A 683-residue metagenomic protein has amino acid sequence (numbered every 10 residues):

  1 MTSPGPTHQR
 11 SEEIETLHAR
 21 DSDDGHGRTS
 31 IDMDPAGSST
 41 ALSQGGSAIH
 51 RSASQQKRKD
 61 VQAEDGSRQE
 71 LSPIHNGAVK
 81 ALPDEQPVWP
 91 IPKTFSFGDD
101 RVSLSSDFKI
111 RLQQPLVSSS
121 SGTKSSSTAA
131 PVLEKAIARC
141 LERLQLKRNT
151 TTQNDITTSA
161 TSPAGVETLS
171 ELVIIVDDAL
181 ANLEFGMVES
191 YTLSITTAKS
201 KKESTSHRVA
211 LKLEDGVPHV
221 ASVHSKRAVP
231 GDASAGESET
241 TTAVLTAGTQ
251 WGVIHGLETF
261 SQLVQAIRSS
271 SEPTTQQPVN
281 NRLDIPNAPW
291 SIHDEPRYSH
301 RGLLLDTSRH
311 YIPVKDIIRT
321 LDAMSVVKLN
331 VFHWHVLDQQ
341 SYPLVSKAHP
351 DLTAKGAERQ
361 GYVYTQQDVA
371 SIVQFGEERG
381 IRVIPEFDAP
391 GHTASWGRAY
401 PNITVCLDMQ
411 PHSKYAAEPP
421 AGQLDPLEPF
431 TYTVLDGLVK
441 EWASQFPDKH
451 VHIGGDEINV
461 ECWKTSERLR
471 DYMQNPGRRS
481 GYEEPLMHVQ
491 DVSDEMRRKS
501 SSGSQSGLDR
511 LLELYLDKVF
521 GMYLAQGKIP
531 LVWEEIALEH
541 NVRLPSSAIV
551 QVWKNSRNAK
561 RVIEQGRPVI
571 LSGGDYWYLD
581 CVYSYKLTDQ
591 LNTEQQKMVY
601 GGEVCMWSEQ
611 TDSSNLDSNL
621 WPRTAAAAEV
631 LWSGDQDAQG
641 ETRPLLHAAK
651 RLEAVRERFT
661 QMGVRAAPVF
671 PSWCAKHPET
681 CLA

Functional and structural regions predicted by a protein language model:
P4-P296, A443, S501-S502, M522-E539 (+4 more regions): Acidic, contiguous N-terminal accessory segments
I110, T249, M324, V383 (+4 more regions): Conserved, mostly hydrophobic/aromatic
E184, V188-H224, E239-H452, E603-Q610: Feature activates predominantly on carbohydrate-active enzymes
R309, V336-Q340, F387-T393, E457-N459 (+3 more regions): Active-site-proximal loop/turn and secondary-structure-junction residues that shape catalytic pockets, frequently
E378-R379, Q526, Q565: Helix C-cap/helix->beta junction micro-motif
A421-P545, N555: Active-site neighborhood of glycoside hydrolase catalytic domains
P530-A683: Flexible, acidic glycine-rich loops studded with aromatic residues
